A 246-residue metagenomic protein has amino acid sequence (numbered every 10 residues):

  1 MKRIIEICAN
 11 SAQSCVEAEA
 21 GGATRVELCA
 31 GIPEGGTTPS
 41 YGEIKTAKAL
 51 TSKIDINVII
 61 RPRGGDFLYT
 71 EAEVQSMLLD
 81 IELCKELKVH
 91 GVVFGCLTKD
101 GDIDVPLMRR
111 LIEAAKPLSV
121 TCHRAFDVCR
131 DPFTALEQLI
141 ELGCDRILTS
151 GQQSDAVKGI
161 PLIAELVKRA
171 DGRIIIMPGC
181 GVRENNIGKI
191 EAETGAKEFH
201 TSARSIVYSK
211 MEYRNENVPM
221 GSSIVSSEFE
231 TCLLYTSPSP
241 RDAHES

Functional and structural regions predicted by a protein language model:
E6-C8, V92-I103, T121-V128, R146-A156 (+1 more regions): Catalytic beta/alpha-barrel core
I7-S11, I59-L68, Q75, R124-D131 (+1 more regions): Glycine-rich beta-to-alpha transition loops that act as phosphate-gripper elements at the mouths of alpha/beta enzyme
S14, Y69-V74, L79, D131-E141 (+1 more regions): Catalytic cores of alpha/beta
A18, C84, H123, I147 (+2 more regions): Conserved, mostly hydrophobic/aromatic
L28-E34, F94-T98, R146-A156, K197-E212: Glycine-rich phosphate-binding active-site loops on the catalytic face of alpha/beta enzymes
E34-L50, K99-E113, C129-T134, S154-V167 (+2 more regions): Active-site-adjacent beta->alpha loops and helix N-cap segments on the catalytic face of soluble alpha/beta enzymes
I56-I103: Glycine/small-residue-rich loop that forms an oxyanion/phosphate-binding "nest" at active or ligand-binding sites
Y235-P240: Conserved small/polar residues in nucleotide/adenosyl-binding loops
